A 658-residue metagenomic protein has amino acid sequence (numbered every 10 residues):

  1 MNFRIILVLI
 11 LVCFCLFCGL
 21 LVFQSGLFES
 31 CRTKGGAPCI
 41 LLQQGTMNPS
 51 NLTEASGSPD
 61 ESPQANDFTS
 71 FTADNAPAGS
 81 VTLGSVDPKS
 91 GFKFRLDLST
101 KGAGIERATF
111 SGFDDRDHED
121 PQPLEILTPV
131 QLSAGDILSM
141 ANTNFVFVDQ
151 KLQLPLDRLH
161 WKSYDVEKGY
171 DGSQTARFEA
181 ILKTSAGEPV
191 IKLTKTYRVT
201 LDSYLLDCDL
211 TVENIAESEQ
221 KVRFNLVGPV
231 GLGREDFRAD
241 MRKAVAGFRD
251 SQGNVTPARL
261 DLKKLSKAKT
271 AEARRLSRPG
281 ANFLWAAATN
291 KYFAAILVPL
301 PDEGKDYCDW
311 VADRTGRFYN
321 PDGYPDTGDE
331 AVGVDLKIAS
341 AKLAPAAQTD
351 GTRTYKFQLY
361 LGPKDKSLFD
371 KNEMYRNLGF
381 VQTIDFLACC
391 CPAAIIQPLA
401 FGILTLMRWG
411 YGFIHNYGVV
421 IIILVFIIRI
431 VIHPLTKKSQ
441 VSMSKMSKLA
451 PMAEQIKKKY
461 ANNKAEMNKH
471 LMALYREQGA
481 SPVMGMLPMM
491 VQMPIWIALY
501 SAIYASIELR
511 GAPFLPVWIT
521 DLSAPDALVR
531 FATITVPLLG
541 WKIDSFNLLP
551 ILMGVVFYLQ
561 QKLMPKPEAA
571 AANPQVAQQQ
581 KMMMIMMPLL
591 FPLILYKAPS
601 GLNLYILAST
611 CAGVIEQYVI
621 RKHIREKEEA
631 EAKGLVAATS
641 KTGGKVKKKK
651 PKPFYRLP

Functional and structural regions predicted by a protein language model:
M1-I421, V425-F426, I430, K627-P658: Membrane-protein biogenesis/insertion across secretory and organellar systems
M1-N66, D74, K437-M484, R530-L539 (+1 more regions): Terminal, Lys/Arg-rich, intrinsically disordered segments and adjacent short helical elements of membrane-protein
F386-K458, M472-R476, W496, P513-P516 (+1 more regions): Transmembrane alpha-helical segments that form the functional core of multipass membrane systems
H415-L424, S545-L549, V576-M583: Membrane-interface starts of transmembrane alpha-helices
G418, I422, M490, P494-I497 (+3 more regions): Residue-level signal for the membrane-embedded core of alpha-helical transmembrane segments, especially mid-helix
R429, M489, S609-T610: Residue-level recognition of pore/gate-forming positions within transmembrane alpha-helices of multi-pass
L471-M472, R476-V483, M489-R510, F514-T520 (+1 more regions): Active-site-proximal binding-pocket segments
S501-Y558: Conserved catalytic motifs of ABC-family nucleotide-binding domains
